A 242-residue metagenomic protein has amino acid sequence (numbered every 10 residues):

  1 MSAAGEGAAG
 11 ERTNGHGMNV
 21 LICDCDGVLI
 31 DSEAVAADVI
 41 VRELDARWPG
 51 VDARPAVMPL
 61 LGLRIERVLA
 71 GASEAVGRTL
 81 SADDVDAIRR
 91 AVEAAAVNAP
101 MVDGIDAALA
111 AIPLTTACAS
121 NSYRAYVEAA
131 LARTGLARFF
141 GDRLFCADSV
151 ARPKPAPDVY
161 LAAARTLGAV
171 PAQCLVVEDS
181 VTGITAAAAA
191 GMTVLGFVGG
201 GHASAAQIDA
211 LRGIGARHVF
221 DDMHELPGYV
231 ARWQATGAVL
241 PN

Functional and structural regions predicted by a protein language model:
S2-N19, A107-A110, L114, R124 (+1 more regions): Asp-based, Mg2+/Mn2+-dependent phosphohydrolase catalytic module
A4, V57, S120: Extended interaction regions within the primary functional domain
N14-L114, Y123: N-terminal helical cap/lid subdomain that shapes the substrate entry/recognition surface in HAD-like hydrolases
L29, T116-A119, V176-V177: Conserved SAM-binding loop
M101, A119, R152: Residue-level marker of regulatory loop/turn positions in helix-turn-helix DNA-binding domains and in histidine
